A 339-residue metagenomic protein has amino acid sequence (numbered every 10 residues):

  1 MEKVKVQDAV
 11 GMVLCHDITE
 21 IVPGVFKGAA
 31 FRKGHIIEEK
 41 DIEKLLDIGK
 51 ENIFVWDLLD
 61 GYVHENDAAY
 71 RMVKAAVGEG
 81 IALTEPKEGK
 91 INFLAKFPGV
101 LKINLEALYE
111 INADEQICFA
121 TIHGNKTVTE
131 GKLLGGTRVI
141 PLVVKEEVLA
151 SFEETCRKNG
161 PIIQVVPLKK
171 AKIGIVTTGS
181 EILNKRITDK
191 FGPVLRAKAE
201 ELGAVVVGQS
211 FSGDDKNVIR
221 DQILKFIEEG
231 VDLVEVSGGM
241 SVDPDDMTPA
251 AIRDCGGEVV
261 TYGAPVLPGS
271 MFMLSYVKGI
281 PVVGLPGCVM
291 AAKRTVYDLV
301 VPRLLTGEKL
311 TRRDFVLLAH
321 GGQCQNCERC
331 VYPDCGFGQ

Functional and structural regions predicted by a protein language model:
M1-L149: Phosphate-interaction motifs
Q7-G11, A29, L83-P86, K126-V128 (+4 more regions): Solvent-exposed alpha-helices and their adjacent loops that cap or buttress functional pockets in soluble metabolic
E51-F54, I81-L83, K90-N92, K132-L133 (+5 more regions): Structural motif
V77-E79, F119-I122, C156-I163, Q222: Glycine-rich, charged/polar anion/phosphate-binding loops that engage phosphate groups from diverse ligands
L105-E106, E146-L149, I187-T188, D245-T248 (+1 more regions): Short acidic, glycine/serine/threonine-rich loops at helix termini
V143-K169: Short N-terminal or domain-adjacent regulatory/targeting segments
N159-D214, V218: Glycine-rich phosphate/diphosphate-binding loop of Rossmann-like nucleotide-binding domains
S180, V207-G338: Short glycine/threonine-rich loop/turn motifs
